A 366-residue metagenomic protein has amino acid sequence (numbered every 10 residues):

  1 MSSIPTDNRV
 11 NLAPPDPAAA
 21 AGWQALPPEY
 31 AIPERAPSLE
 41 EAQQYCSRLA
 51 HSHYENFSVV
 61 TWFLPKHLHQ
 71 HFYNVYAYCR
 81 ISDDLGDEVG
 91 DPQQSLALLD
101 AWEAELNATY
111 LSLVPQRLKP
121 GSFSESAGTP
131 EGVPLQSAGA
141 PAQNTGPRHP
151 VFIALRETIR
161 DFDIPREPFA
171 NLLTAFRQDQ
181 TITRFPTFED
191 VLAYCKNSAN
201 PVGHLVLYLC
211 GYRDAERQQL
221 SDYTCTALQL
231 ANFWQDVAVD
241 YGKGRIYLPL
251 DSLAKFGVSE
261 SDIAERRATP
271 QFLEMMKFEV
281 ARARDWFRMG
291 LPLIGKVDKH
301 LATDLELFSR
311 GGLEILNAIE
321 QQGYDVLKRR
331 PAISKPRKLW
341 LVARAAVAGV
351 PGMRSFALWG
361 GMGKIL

Functional and structural regions predicted by a protein language model:
S2-P115, N144-Q229, W234, A238-L366: Catalytic cores of Mg2+-dependent Asp-rich isoprenoid enzymes
S112, S122-S126, S137: Serine residues within intrinsically disordered or low-complexity segments
R117, F123, T129, V133-P134: N-terminal basic, low-structured, amphipathic or hydrophobic segments
E131, Q136, P141-Q143: Charged/polar low-complexity intrinsically disordered segments
